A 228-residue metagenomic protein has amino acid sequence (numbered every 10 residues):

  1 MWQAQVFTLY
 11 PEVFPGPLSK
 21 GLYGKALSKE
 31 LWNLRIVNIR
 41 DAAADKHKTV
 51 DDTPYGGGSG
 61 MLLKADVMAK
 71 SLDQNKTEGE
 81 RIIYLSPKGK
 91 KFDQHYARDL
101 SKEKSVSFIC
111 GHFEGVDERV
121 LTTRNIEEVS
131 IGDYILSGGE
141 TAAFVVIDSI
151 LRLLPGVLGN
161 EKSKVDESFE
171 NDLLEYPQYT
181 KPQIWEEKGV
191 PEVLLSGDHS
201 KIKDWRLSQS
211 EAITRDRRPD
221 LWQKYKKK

Functional and structural regions predicted by a protein language model:
Q3-D41: Glycine-rich, flexible N-terminal cofactor/catalytic loop recognition
Q5-F7, R35-V37, I83, V106-S107 (+1 more regions): Hydrophobic/aromatic beta-strand patches that form the interior of the parallel beta-sheet core in alpha/beta enzyme
A43-H47, D51, Y55-D66: A short aromatic-anchored loop/beta-hairpin motif
G58, G111, D198: Conserved RecA-like P-loop NTPase ATPase core
L62-H112, D117-E118: S-adenosyl-L-methionine/SAH cofactor-binding core of RNA-modifying enzymes
V120-F169: Structured adenosyl-cofactor binding patch, chiefly the S-adenosyl-L-methionine
F169-K226: Long, charged alpha-helical interface segments
